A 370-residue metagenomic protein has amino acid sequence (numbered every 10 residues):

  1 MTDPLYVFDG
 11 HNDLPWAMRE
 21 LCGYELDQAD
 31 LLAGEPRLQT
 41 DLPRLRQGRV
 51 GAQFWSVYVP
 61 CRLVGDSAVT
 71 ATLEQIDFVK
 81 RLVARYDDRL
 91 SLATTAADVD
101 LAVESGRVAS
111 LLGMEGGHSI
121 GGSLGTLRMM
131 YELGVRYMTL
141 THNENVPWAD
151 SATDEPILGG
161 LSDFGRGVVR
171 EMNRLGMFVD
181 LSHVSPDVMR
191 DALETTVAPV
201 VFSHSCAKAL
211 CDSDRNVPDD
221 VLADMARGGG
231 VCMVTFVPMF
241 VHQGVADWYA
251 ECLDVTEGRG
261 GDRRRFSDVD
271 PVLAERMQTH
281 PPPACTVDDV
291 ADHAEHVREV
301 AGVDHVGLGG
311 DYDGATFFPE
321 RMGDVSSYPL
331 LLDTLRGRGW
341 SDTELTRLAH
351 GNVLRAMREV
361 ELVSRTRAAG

Functional and structural regions predicted by a protein language model:
M1-L161, D212-G370: N-terminal hydrophobic targeting/anchoring segments and the immediately downstream early-domain regions of hydrolases
V7-L14, V184, F202-C206: Histidine-centered catalytic micro-motifs
A17-M18, M172-A192, D304-A315: Extended hydrophobic secondary-structure segments
A97, S123-L127, D187-A198: Distinct, well-ordered alpha-helical segments
G159-M172: Active-site glycine-rich loop that binds ribose-phosphate moieties when present
R170-L181, V188, D219-R227, H296: Substrate-binding cleft of carbohydrate-active enzyme catalytic domains
P186, E194-G229: Acidic, glycine-rich loop-and-beta core segments that form the ion-binding/anion-interacting portion of active sites
